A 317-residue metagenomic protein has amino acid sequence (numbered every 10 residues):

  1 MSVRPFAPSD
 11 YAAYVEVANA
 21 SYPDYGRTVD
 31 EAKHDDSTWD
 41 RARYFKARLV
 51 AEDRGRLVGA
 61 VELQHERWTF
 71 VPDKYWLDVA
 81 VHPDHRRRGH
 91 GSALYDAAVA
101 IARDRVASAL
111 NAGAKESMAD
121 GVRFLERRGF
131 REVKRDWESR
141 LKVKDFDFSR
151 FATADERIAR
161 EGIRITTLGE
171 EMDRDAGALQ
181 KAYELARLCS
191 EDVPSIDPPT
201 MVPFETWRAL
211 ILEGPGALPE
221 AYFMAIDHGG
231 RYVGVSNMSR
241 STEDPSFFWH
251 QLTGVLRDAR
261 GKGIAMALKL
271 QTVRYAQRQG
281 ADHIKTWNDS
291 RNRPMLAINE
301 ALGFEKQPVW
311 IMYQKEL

Functional and structural regions predicted by a protein language model:
M1-S37, V50-E52, L57, A154-V202: Short amphipathic alpha-helix that is part of the acyltransferase structural core
P8-Y11, A18-S117, H228, Y232-F247 (+2 more regions): Conserved donor-binding loop and adjoining core beta-sheet/short helix segment in diverse acyl/aminoacyl transferases
W39-R43, E213-L218: Short loop/turn motifs at secondary-structure junctions and domain boundaries
R56, R67, P83-H90, Y95-R174 (+1 more regions): Acyl-donor-binding surface of acyltransferase catalytic domains
R87-A100, R127, V255, G261-R274 (+2 more regions): Conserved acetyl-CoA-binding loop-helix of GNAT-fold acetyltransferases
R128-D147, A221, R274-L317: Active-site/acyl-donor-binding loops of N-acyltransferases
M224-A225, G234-R240, A297, F304: Extracellular, repeat-based ectodomains that mediate carbohydrate processing or recognition
V233-V255, A259-Q271, Y275-K285: Extended hydrophobic/aromatic segments used for targeting, binding, or gating
